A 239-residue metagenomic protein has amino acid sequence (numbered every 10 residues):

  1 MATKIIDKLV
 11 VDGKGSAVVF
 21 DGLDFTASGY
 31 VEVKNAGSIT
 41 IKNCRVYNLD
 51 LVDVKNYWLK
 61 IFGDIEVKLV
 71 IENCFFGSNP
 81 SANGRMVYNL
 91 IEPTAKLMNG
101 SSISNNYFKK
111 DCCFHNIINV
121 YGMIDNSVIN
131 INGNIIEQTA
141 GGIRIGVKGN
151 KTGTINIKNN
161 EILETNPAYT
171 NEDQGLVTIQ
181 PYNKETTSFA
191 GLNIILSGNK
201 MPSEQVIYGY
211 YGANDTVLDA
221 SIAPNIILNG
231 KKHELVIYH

Functional and structural regions predicted by a protein language model:
M1-A2, F189-E204, G209-H239: Acidic, glycine- and Ser/Thr-rich low-complexity intrinsically disordered tracts in extracellular/secreted proteins
I5-G15, F25-V33, L49-Y57, S78-N89 (+5 more regions): Short glycine/acidic-rich loop motifs that flank beta-strands on beta-rich extracellular proteins
D7, S16-V18, L23, G29-V31 (+16 more regions): The right-handed parallel beta-helix/beta-solenoid scaffold, focusing on the short coil/turn and N-cap positions
L23, C44, C74, N106 (+4 more regions): Consensus "Asn ladder" position of solenoid repeat domains
F62, N89-T94, K148, I179-N183 (+1 more regions): Predominantly extracellular/luminal carbohydrate-interaction, adhesion, and secreted-enzyme modules that are
I71, I103, F108, I129-I131 (+2 more regions): Fold-core signature of tandem repeat domains
M123-I124: Short, solvent-exposed loop/turn segments at conserved positions within beta-propeller repeat blades
G149-T154, N159-S203: Intrinsically disordered, low-complexity segments enriched in Gly and acidic/Ser/Thr residues that form flexible
